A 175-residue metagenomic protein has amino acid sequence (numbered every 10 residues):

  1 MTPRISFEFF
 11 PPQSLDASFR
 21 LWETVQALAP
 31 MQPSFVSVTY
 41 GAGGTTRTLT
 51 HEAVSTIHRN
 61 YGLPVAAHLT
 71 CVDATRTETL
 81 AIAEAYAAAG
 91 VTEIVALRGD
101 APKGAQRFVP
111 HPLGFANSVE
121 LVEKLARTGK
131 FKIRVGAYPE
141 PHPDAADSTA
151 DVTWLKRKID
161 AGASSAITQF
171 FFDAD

Functional and structural regions predicted by a protein language model:
P3-P11, S34-V38, V65-L69, I94-A96 (+3 more regions): Hydrophobic faces of well-ordered beta-strands that scaffold small-molecule active sites in alpha/beta enzyme cores
R4-W22, V65-T77, R134-A150: Active-site mouth loops of central-metabolism enzymes
Q32-A53, A101-L113, S164-D175: Glycine-rich, proline-tolerant flexible connector loops at the mouths of alpha/beta enzymes
G44-H68, L113-V135, D175: Alpha-helix-loop-beta-strand connector modules within alpha/beta enzyme cores
C71-A88, P112-A116: Glycine-rich anion/phosphate-binding loops
T79, G129-D175: Active-site-adjacent structural elements that line small-molecule/cofactor binding pockets in enzymes
V95-A146: Mid-sequence, gly/pro-rich, charge-dense loop/helix-turn segments that line enzyme active sites
